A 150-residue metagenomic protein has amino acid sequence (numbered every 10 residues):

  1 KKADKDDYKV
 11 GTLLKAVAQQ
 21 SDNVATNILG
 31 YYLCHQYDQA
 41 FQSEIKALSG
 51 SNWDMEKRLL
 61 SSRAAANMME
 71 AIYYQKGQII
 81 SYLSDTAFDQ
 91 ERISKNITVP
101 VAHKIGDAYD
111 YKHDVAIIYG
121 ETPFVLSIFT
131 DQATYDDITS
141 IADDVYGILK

Functional and structural regions predicted by a protein language model:
D4, G11-K150: Penicillin-recognizing serine hydrolase domain
